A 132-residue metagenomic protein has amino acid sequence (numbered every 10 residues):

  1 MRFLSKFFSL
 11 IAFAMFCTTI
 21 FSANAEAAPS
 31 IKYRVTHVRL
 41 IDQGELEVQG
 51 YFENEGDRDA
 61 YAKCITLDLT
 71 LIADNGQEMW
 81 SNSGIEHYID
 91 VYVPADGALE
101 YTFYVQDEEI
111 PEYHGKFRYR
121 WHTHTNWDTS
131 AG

Functional and structural regions predicted by a protein language model:
M1-I11: Bacterial N-terminal signal peptides that target proteins for export
S9-T19: Bacterial N-terminal signal peptides
A25-Y51: Low-complexity, acidic Ser/Thr/Pro/Gly-rich terminal tails and inter-domain linkers that flank the onset of structured
F52-D57: Asparagine-centered strand-capping/turn motif at beta-strand->loop junctions
D59-A62, M79: Short acidic/proline- and small/hydrophobic-mixed sequence motifs that coincide with surface turns and coil-to-beta
L69-N82: Short aromatic-acidic-glycine turn motif
S81-I110: Intrinsically disordered, low-complexity Pro/Gly/Ser/Thr-rich segments with frequent PxxP/GP/PP motifs and embedded
F103-G132: Terminal connector regions
